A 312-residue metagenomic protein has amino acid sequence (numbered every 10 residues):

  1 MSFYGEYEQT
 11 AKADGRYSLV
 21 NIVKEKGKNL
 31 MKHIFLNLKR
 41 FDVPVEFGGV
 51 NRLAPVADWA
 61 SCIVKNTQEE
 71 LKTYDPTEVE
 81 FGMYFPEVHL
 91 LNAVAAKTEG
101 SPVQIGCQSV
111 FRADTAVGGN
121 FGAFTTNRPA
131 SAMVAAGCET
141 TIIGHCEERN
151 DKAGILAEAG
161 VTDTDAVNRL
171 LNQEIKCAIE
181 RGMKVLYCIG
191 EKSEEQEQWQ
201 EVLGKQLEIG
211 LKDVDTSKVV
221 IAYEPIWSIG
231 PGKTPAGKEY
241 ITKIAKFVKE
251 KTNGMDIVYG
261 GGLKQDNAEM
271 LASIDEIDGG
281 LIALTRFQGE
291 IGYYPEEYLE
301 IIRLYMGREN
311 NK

Functional and structural regions predicted by a protein language model:
N21-I105, R112-G118, A222: Conserved N-terminal beta1-alpha1 strand-loop-helix module at the mouth
K32-L38, F81-M83, I105-Q108, T141-I143 (+4 more regions): Hydrophobic faces of well-ordered beta-strands that scaffold small-molecule active sites in alpha/beta enzyme cores
K39, H145-D151, K233, E276-Y298: Glycine-rich phosphate-binding active-site loops on the catalytic face of alpha/beta enzymes
P86, M133, E224, L271 (+1 more regions): Conserved, mostly hydrophobic/aromatic
S109-T164: Glycine/small-residue-rich loop that forms an oxyanion/phosphate-binding "nest" at active or ligand-binding sites
E147-K233: Conserved anion-binding
A157-G160, R286-K312: C-terminal helical cap(s) of enzyme catalytic domains, especially alpha/beta-barrels
L263-E276: Catalytic cores of alpha/beta
